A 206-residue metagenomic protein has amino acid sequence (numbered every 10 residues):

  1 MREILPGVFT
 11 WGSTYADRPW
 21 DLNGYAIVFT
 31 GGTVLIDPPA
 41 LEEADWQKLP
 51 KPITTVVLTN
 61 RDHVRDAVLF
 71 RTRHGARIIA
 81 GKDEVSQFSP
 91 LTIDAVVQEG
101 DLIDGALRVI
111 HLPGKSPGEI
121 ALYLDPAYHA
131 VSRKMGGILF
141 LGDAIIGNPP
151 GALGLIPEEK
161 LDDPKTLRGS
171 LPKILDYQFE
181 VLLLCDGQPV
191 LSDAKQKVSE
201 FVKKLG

Functional and structural regions predicted by a protein language model:
M1-E3, A26: Short, exposed beta-strand/loop patches in secreted or surface proteins that constitute
P6-F9, Y15-D17, G32-L35, L41 (+3 more regions): Metallo-beta-lactamase
D17-L22, A44-D45: Short N-terminal binding/cap micro-motifs at the start of the first secondary-structure element
P19-D21, L91, V97, S116: Residues that act as N-cap/strand-start positions at coil-to-secondary-structure junctions
N23-Y25, E99-D101, I120: Residue-level detector of beta-strand structural context in well-folded domains
G24, W46-Q47, L171: Short hydrophobic/charged patches on amphipathic alpha-helices used for structural packing and interfaces
G24-V28, A144: Short conserved beta-strand segments at catalytic cores or DNA/RNA-binding microdomains of nucleic-acid binding
P39-G105: Active-site HxH/HxHxD metal-binding segment of metal-dependent hydrolases
